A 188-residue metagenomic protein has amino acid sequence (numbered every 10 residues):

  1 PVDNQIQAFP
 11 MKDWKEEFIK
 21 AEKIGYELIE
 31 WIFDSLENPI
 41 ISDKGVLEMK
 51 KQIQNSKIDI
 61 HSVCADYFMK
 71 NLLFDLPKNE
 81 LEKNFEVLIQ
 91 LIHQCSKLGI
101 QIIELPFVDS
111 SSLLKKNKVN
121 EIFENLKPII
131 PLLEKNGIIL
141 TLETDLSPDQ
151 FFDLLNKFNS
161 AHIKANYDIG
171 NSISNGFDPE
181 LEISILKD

Functional and structural regions predicted by a protein language model:
P1, W31-S35, S62-Y67, L105-F107 (+2 more regions): A cross-domain feature marking catalytic cores of carbohydrate-active enzymes and several ubiquitous metabolic/repair
P1-S96, S160: N-terminal pre-domain/capping segments
M11-E16, Q52-N55, L72-A165, S174: Active-site acidic/histidine proton-transfer and metal-coordination neighborhood in alpha/beta enzyme cores
N38, K70, F151, G176-P179: Short, function-defining helix-loop hinge/capping sites that tune catalysis or transport
L154, G176-D188: Glycoside hydrolase catalytic-domain groove-lining segments
